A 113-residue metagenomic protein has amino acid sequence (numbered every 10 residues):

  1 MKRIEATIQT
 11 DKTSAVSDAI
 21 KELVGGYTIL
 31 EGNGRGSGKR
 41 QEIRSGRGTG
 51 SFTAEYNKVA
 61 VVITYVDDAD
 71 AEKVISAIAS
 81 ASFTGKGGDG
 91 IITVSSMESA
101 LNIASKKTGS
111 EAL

Functional and structural regions predicted by a protein language model:
M1-L113: Positively charged, small/polar-rich N-terminal and surface patches that mediate targeting and assembly and bind
